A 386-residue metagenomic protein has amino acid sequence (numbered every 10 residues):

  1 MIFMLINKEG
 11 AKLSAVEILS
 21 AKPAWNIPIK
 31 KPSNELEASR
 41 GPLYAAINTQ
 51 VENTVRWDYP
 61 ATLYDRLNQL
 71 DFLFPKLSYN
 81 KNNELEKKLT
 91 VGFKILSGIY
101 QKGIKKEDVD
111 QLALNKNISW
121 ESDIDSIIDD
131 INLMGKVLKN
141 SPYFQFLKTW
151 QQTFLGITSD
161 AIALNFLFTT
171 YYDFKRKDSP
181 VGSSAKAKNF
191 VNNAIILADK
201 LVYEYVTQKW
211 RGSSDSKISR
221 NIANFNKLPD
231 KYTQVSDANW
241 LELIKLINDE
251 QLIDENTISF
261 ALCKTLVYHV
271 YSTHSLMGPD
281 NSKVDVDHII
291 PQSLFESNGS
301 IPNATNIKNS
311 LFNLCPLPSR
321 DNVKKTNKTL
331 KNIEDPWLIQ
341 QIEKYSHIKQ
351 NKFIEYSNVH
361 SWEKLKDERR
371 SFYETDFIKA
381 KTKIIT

Functional and structural regions predicted by a protein language model:
M1, K177-S179, F295-S300, K325-I333: Short conserved micro-motifs at the rims of enzyme active sites and ligand-binding pockets
M1-Y64, N68, L317, L330-K331 (+4 more regions): Basic- and aromatic-enriched surface patches that contact anionic nucleotides/nucleic acids
I6-L13, N26, T170-K177, Y205 (+1 more regions): A generic secondary-structure signal for well-formed alpha-helical elements
L19, L67-L241: A cross-family structural signal marking well-folded subdomains
V191-G299, I307, P316: Intrinsically disordered, low-complexity N-proximal targeting/linker segments that flank membranes
M277-D280, S300-I307, L311, D367 (+1 more regions): Extended, charge-rich low-complexity regions and/or helical-solenoid scaffolds
I307-E343: Short Cys/His-centered divalent metal-binding micro-motifs
E343-T386: C-terminal, well-folded lobe of enzymatic/effector domains
